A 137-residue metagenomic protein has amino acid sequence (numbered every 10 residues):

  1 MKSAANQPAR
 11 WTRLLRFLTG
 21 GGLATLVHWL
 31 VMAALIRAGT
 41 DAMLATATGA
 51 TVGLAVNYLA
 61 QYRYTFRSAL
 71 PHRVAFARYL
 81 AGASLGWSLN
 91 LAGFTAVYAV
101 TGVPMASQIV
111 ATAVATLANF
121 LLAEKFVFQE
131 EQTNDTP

Functional and structural regions predicted by a protein language model:
M1-P137: Interaction-mediating elements
